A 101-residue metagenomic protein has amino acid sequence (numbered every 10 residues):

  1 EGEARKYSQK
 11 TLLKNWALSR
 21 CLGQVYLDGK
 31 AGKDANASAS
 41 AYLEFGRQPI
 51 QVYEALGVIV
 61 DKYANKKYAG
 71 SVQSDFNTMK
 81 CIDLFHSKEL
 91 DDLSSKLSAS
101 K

Functional and structural regions predicted by a protein language model:
E1-A39: N-terminal secretory signal peptides
D28-K101: Compact alpha-helical subdomains of small soluble proteins
